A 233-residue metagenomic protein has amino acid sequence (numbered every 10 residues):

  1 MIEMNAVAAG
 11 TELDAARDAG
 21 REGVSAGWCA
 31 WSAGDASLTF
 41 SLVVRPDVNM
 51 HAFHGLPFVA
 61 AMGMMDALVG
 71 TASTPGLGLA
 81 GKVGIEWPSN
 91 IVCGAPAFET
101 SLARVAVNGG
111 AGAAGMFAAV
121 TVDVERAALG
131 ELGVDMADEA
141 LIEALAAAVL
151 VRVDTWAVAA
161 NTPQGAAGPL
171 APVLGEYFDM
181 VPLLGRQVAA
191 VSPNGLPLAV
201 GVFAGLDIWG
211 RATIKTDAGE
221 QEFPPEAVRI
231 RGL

Functional and structural regions predicted by a protein language model:
M1-G78, G232: N-terminal lobe of the biotin/lipoate ligase/transferase fold
L38, I91-V92, A212: Hydrophobic residues embedded in beta-strands of well-ordered beta-sheets
L42-V44, V120, T216: Residue-level recognition of conserved beta-strand positions in structured domain cores
M64, L145, G201: Residue-level signal for inorganic ion chemistry
G70-A113: Acidic (Asp/Glu) carboxylate-rich active-site/surface patches
A106-E139: Short, acidic (Asp/Glu-rich) active-site segment that either coordinates a divalent metal cofactor
D135-L198: Conserved, helical-rich catalytic subdomain that frames metal- and/or nucleotide-binding sites in enzyme alpha/beta
L184-L233: Conserved RNA-binding domains used in RNP assembly and mRNA/RNA metabolism
